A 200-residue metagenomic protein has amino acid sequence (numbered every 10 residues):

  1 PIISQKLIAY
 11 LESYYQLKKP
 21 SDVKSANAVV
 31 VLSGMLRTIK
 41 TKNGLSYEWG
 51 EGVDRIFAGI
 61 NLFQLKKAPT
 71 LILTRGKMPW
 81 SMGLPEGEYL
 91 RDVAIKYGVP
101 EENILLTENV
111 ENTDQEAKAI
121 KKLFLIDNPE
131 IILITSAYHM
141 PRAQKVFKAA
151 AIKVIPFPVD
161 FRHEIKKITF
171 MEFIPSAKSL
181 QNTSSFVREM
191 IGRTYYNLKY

Functional and structural regions predicted by a protein language model:
P1-A177, T183: A structural signal for short, hydrophobic/glycine-enriched beta-strand patches
K6, T183-Y200: A transmembrane-helix-recognition feature enriched in membrane-embedded lipid enzymes and envelope glyco-/phospholipid
